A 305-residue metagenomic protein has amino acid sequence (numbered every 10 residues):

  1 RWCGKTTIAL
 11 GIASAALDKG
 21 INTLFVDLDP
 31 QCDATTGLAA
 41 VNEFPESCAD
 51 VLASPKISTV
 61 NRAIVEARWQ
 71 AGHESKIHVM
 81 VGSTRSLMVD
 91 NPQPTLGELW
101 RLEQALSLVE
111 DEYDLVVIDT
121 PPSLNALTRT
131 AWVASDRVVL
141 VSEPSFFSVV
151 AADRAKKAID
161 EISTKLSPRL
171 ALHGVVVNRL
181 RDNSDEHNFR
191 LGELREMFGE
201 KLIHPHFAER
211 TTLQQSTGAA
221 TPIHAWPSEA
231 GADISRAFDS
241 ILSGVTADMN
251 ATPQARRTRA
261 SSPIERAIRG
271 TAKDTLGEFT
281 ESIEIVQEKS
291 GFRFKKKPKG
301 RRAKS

Functional and structural regions predicted by a protein language model:
R1-S305: P-loop NTP-binding core
